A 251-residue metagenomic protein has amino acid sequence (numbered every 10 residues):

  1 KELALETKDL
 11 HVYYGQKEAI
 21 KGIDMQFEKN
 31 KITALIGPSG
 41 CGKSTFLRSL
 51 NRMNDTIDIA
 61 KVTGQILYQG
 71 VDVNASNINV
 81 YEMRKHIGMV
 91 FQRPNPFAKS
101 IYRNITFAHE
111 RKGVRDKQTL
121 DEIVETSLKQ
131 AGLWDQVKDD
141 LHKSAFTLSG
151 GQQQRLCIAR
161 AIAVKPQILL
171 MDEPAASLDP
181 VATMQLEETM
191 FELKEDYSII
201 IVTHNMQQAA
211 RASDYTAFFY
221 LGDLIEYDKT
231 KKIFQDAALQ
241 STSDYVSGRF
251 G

Functional and structural regions predicted by a protein language model:
N51, Y102-R111, D121, E125 (+1 more regions): Short helical segment in ABC ATPase nucleotide-binding domains corresponding to the A-loop/adjacent helical element
Q65, V71-D72, K117-D139: Conserved ABC ATPase "signature" region
Q65-E82, H142, I233: ABC ATPase NBD Q-loop/coupling interface
K143-L148, Q152: Conserved ABC ATPase signature
K165: Conserved catalytic motifs of ABC-family nucleotide-binding domains
L169-D172: Catalytic Walker B motif of ABC-type/P-loop ATPase nucleotide-binding domains
T183-E195: Helical segment within the ABC ATPase nucleotide-binding domain
